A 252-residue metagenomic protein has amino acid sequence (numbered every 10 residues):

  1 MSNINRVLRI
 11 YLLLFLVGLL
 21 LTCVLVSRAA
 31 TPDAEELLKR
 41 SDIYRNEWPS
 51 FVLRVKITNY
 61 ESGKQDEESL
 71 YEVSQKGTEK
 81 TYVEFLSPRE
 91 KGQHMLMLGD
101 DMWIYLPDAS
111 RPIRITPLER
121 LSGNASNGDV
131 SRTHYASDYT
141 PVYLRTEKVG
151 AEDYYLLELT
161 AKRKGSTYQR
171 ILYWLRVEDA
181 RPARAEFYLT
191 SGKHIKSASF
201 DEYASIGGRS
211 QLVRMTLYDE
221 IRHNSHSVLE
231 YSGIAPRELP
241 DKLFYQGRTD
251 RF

Functional and structural regions predicted by a protein language model:
M1-L8: N-terminal secretory signal peptides that target proteins for export/translocation
Y11-C23: Bacterial N-terminal signal peptides
L25-A29: Sec/Tat signal peptide C-region and signal peptidase I cleavage site
A30-F51, K56, Q65-E67, K91 (+4 more regions): Flexible, processing/modification-adjacent segments and terminal tails in exported/periplasmic/extracellular proteins
R40-S41, Y71-Q75, F200-S205: Extended lipid/amphipathic-ligand handling interfaces
V52-Y82, L86-P88: N-terminal, post-signal-peptide region of Sec/Tat-exported proteins
Q75-K76, M97-L98, Y105, L175 (+1 more regions): Generic beta-strand structural signal
E152-Q246: Gly/Pro-enriched, hydrophobic low-complexity segments that function as extracytoplasmic propeptides/linkers
